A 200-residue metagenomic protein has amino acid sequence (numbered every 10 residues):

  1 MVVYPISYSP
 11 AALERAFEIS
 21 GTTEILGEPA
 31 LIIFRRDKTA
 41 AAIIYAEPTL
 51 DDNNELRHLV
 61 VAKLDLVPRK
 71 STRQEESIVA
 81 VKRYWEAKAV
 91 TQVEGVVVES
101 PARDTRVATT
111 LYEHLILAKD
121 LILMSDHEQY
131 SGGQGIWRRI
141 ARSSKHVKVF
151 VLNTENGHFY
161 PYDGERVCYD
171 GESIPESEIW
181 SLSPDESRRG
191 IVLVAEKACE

Functional and structural regions predicted by a protein language model:
M1-R103, E113-M124, Q129-E200: Non-catalytic substrate-recognition and accessory regions of acyl/acetyltransferase enzymes
